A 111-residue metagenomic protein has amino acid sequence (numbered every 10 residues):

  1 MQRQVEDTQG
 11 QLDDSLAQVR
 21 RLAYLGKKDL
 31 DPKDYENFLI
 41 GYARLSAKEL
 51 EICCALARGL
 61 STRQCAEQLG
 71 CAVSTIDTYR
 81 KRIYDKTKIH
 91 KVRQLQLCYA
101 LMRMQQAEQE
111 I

Functional and structural regions predicted by a protein language model:
M1-I40, R103-I111: N-terminal regulatory/sensing modules of transcriptional regulators
G26, K81-I111: Basic, Lys/Arg-enriched C-terminal extension of HTH/homeodomain DNA-binding domains
D34, R44-L45, C54, I76: Residue-level marker of regulatory loop/turn positions in helix-turn-helix DNA-binding domains and in histidine
K48-E49: The N-cap/first-turn positions of alpha helices within or immediately adjacent to helix-turn-helix DNA-binding domains
C53-C54, Y84: Hydrophobic residues on short alpha-helical segments
C54-R58, A100: Short, locally clustered residues in the helix-turn-helix/winged-helix DNA-binding domain
L60-Q94: Recognition helix of helix-turn-helix DNA-binding domains
